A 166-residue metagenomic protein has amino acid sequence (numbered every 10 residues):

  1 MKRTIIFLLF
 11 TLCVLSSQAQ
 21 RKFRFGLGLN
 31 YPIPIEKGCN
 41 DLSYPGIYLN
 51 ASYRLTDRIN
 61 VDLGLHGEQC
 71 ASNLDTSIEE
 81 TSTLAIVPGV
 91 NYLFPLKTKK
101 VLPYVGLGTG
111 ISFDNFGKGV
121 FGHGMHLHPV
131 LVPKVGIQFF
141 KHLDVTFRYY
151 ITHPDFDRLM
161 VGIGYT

Functional and structural regions predicted by a protein language model:
M1-T4, Q20: Positively charged n-region of N-terminal signal peptides that target proteins for export
T4-C13: Sec-dependent N-terminal signal peptides
L15-A19: Sec/Tat signal peptide C-region and signal peptidase I cleavage site
R21-F23, D41-I47, E80-I86, V101 (+2 more regions): Residues that define the transmembrane beta-barrel architecture of outer-membrane proteins
K22, Y31-I35, N50-G119, F139 (+1 more regions): Gram-negative (and chloroplast) outer-membrane scaffold detector with strong preference for beta-barrel transmembrane
L27-L29: Short beta-strand segments enriched in small/hydrophobic residues
L42, V61-T76, H126-T166: Predominantly the C-terminal beta-signal and adjacent terminal strand-loop region of outer-membrane beta-barrel
